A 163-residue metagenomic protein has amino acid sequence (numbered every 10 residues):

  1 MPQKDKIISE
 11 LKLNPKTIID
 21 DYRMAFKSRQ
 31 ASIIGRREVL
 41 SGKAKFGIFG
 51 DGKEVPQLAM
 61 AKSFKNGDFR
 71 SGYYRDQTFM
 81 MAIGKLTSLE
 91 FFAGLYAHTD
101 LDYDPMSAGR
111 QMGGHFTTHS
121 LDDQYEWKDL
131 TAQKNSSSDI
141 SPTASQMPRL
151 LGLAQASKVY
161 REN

Functional and structural regions predicted by a protein language model:
M1-P56, K62-N66: Conserved acidic/glycine
R36-N163: Cofactor-binding active-site loop characterized by glycine-rich and histidine/acidic residues
